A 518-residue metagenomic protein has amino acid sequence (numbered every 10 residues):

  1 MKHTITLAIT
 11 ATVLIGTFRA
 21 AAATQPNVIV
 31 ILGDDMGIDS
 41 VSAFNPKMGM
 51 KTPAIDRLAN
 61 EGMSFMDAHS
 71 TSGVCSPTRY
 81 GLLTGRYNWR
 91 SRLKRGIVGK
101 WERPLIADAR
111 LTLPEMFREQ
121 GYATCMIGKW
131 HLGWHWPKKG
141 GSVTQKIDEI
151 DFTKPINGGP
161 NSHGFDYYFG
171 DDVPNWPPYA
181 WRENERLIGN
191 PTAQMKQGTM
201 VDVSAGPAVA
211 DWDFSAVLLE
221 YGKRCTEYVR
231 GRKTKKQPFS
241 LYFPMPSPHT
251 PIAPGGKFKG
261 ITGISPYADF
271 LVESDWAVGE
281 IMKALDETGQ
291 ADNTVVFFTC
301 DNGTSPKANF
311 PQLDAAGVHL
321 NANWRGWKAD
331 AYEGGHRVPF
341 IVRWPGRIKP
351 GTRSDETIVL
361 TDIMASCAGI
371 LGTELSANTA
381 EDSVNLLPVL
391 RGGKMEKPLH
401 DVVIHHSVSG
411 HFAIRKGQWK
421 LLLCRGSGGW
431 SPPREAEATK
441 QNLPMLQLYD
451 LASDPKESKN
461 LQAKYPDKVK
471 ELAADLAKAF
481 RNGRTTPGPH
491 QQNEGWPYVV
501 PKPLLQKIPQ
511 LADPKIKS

Functional and structural regions predicted by a protein language model:
A23-P26, G33, G37-I38, S64 (+5 more regions): Long, internal low-complexity/basic segments
T24-I29, E61-M66, E119-C125, H163-D166 (+6 more regions): Loop/turn elements at helix/coil->beta-strand transitions in domains of secreted/extracellular proteins
I38-M126, L132-E149, F165, L187: Active-site segment of extracytoplasmic enzymes that catalyze sulfate/phosphate-ester chemistry
F44-M48, S64-R86, M126-P137, D171-N175 (+6 more regions): Short, solvent-exposed turn/loop segments enriched in Gly/Ser/Thr/Pro and often Arg
P46-T52, M66-V74, K100-L111, Q197 (+8 more regions): A short beta-strand-to-alpha-helix junction
R92-R95, R103, A107-L111, E119 (+3 more regions): Formylglycine-dependent
S142-N175, P306-F310, G317-A331, R347-T352 (+4 more regions): C-terminal cap/loop subdomain of S1 sulfatases and analogous C-terminal strand-loop tails that border
I147-T153, P160-N161, P251-P254, G260-F270 (+3 more regions): Histidine-centered active-site microenvironments of extracellular/periplasmic hydrolases and transferases
